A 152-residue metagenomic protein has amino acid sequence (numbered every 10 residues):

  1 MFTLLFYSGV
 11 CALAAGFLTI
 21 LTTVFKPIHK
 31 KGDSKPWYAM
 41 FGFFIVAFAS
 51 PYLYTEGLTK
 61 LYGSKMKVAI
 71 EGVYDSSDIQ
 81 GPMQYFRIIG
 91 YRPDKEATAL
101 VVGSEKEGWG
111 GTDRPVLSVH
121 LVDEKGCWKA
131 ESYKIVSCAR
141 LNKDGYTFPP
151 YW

Functional and structural regions predicted by a protein language model:
M1-K26: Membrane-embedded alpha-helical segments of integral membrane proteins
T22, K26, P51-L58: Membrane-water interface at transmembrane helix exits
F25-W37: Membrane-interface helix-boundary motifs at transmembrane edges
S34-E56: Internal/C-terminal transmembrane anchor helices
L53-Q80, S132-W152: Low-complexity, intrinsically disordered terminal/linker segments enriched in charged and Gly/Pro repeats
S76-Y91: A short, amphipathic edge element
K95-G126, V136-W152: Exposed beta-sheet edge and beta->alpha loop/turn motif
